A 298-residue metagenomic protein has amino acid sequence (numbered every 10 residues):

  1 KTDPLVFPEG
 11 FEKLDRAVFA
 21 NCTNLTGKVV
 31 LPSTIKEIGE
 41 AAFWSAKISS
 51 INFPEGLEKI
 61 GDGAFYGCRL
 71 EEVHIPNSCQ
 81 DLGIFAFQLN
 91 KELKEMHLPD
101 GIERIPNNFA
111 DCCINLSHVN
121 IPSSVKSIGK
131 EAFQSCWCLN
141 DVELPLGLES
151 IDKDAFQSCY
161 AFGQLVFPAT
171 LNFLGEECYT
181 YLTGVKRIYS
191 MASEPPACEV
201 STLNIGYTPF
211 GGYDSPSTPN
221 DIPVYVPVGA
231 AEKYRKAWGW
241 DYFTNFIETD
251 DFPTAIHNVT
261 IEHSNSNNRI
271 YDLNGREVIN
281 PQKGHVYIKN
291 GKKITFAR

Functional and structural regions predicted by a protein language model:
K1-K13, T23-E37, A46-K59, C68-D81 (+7 more regions): Structural signature of tandem-repeat unit edges
D15-A20, G39-A42, G61-A64, G83-A86 (+4 more regions): Consensus positions within tandem repeat domains that build extended binding/scaffold surfaces
C113, K236-A255: A recurrent domain-boundary module in secreted/ectodomain proteins
Y181-T183, S201-N220: Short, conserved loop/helix-junction motifs that constitute active-site signature segments in enzyme catalytic cores
D250-N274: Residue-level detector of functionally pivotal "anchor" positions at catalytic/ligand-binding pockets or at interdomain
V286-R298: C-terminal tail/sorting-segment detector
